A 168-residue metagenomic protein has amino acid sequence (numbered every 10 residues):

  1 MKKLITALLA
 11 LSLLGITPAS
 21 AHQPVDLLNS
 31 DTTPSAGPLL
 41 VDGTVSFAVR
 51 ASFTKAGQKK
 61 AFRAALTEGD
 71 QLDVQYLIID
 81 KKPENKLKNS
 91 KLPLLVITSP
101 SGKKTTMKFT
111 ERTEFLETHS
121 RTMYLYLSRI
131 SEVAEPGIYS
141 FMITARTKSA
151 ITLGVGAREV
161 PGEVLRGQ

Functional and structural regions predicted by a protein language model:
M1-D70: N-terminal pre-first-transmembrane soluble regions of secretory-pathway and organelle membrane proteins
L9, L72, P161-E163: Residues in flexible loops and secondary-structure boundaries
I16, A65, Y76-I78, V155 (+1 more regions): Generic alpha-helix signal with a bias toward terminal, lower-confidence helices and secondary-structure junctions
Q23-S35, F62, S90-G102, S131-Q168: C-terminal edge strands of extracellular/lumenal beta-sandwich accessory domains
F53-L127, E132-G137, A145-R146: Acidic, Ser/Thr/Pro-rich low-complexity intrinsically disordered segments
